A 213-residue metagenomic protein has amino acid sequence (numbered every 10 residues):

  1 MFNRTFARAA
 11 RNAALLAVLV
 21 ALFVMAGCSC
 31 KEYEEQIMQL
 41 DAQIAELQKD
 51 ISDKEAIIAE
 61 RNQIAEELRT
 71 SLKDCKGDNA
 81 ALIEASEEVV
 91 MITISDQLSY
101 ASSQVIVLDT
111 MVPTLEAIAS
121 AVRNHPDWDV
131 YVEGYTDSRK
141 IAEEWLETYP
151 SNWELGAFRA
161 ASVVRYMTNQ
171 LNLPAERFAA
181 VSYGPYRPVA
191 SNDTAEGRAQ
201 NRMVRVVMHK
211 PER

Functional and structural regions predicted by a protein language model:
F2-L16: Bacterial N-terminal signal peptides that target proteins for export
A9-A13, E55, N62, A160 (+1 more regions): Hydrophobic alpha-helical segments, especially transmembrane helices and their immediate juxtamembrane helical caps
L16-L22: Sec-dependent N-terminal signal peptides
V24-G27: C-terminal motif of bacterial Sec signal peptides marking the signal peptidase cleavage site
C30-D129, P211-R213: Periplasmic peptidoglycan-binding/tethering modules of Gram-negative envelope proteins
Q104-D109, H125, Y135-R213: Periplasmic OmpA-like peptidoglycan-binding domain that tethers envelope proteins to the cell wall
